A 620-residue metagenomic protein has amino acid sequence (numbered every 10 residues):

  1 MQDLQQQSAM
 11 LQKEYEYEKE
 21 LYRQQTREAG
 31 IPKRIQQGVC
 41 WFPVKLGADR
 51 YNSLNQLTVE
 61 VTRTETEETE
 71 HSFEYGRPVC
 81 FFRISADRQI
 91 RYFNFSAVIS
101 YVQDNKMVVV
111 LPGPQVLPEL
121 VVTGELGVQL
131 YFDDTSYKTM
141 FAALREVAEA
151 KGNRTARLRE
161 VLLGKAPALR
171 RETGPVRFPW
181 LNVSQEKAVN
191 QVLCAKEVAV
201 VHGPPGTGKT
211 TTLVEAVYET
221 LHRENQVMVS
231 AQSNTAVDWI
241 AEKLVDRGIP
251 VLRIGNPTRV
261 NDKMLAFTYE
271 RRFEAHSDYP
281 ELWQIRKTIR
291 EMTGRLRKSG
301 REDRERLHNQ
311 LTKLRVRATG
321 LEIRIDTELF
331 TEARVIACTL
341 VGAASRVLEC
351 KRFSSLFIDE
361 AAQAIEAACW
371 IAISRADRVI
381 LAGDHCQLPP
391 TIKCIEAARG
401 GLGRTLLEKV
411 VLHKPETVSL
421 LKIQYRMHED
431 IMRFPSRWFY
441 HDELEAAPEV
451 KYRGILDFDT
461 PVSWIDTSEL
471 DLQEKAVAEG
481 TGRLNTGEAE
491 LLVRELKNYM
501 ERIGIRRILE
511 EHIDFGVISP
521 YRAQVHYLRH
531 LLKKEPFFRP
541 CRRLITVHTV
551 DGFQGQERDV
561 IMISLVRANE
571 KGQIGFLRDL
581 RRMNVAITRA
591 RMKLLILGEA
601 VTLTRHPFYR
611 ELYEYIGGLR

Functional and structural regions predicted by a protein language model:
M1-Y75: A helicase ATPase "motif cassette" and its flanking acidic/Ser/Thr-rich regulatory loops
Q2-S8, Q12, T66-N190, D246 (+2 more regions): Pre-ATPase regulatory/linker segments immediately N-terminal to the P-loop/RecA-like helicase/translocase core
V44, S96-A97, I545: Small-residue-enriched segments and motifs
T69, V98, D326, H548-T549: Short, conserved secondary-structure segments in the cores of folded domains
F81-R83, T339, S564: Residue-level recognition of conserved beta-strand edge/terminus positions
S85, G113, L162-E274, K313-E445 (+2 more regions): ASCE P-loop NTPase helicase motor core
R223-N225, S233, V341-R620: Conserved helicase motor core of SF1/SF2 NTP-dependent helicases
E270-T312, I373, I587: ATP-hydrolysis module of ASCE/P-loop NTPase motor domains, specifically the Walker B Asp-Glu catalytic pair
